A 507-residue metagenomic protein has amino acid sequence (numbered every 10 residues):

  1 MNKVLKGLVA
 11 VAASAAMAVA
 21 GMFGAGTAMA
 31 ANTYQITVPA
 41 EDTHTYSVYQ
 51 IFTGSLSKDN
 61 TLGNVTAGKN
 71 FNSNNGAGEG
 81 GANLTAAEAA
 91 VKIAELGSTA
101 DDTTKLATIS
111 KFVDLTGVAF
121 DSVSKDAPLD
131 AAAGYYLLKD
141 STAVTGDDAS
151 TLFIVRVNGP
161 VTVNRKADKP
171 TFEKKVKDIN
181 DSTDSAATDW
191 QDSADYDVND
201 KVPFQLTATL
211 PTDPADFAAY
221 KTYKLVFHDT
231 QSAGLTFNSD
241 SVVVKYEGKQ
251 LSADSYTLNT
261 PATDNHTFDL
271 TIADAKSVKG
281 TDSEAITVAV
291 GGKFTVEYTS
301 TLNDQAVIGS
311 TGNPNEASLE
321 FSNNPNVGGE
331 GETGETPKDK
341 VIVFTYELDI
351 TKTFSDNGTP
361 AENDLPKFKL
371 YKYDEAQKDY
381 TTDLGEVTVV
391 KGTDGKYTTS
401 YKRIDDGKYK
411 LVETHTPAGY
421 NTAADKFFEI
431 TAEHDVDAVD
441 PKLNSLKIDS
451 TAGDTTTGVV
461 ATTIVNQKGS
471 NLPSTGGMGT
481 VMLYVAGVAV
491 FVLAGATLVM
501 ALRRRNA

Functional and structural regions predicted by a protein language model:
M1-A507: Solvent-exposed loop/turn and edge beta-strand elements of beta-rich ligand-binding domains
